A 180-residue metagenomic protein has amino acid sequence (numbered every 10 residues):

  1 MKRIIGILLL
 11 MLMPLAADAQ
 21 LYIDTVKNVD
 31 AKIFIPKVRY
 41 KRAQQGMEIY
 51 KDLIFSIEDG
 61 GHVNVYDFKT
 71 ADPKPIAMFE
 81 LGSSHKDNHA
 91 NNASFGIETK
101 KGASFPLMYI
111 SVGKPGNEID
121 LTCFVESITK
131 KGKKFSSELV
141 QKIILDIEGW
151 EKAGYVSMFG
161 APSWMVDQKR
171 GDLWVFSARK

Functional and structural regions predicted by a protein language model:
K2-I7: Sec-dependent signal peptide recognition, specifically the positively charged N-region followed immediately by
L9-D18: Hydrophobic h-region of N-terminal signal peptides that target proteins for export in Gram-negative bacteria
V26-P36, I76-N91, G132-G160: Surface-exposed loop and turn segments in beta-propeller and other repeat-based domains that flank or scaffold
K32-G61: Beta-strand-rich domains and repeat architectures in extracellular enzymes and scaffolds, especially beta-propellers
R39-Y50, K86-L107, A153-W174: Structural signature of eukaryotic scaffold interfaces centered on beta-propeller domains
S56-E58, H62-I97: Glycine/small-residue-rich interface belts in oligomeric ring/scaffold proteins and their assembly partners
E58-G60, E98, S111-P115, F176-K180: Short loop/turn segments immediately following the C-termini of beta-strands
G61-D67, G116-T129, K180: Structural motif
